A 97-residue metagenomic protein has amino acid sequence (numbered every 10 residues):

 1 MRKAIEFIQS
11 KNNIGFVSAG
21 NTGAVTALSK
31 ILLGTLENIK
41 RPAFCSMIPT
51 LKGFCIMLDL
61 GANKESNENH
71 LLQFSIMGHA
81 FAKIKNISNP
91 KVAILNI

Functional and structural regions predicted by a protein language model:
M1: Short, structured active-site "lid" loops
E6-S10, G15, A19-I97: Anion-binding alpha/beta catalytic cores of soluble intermediary-metabolism enzymes, centered on
